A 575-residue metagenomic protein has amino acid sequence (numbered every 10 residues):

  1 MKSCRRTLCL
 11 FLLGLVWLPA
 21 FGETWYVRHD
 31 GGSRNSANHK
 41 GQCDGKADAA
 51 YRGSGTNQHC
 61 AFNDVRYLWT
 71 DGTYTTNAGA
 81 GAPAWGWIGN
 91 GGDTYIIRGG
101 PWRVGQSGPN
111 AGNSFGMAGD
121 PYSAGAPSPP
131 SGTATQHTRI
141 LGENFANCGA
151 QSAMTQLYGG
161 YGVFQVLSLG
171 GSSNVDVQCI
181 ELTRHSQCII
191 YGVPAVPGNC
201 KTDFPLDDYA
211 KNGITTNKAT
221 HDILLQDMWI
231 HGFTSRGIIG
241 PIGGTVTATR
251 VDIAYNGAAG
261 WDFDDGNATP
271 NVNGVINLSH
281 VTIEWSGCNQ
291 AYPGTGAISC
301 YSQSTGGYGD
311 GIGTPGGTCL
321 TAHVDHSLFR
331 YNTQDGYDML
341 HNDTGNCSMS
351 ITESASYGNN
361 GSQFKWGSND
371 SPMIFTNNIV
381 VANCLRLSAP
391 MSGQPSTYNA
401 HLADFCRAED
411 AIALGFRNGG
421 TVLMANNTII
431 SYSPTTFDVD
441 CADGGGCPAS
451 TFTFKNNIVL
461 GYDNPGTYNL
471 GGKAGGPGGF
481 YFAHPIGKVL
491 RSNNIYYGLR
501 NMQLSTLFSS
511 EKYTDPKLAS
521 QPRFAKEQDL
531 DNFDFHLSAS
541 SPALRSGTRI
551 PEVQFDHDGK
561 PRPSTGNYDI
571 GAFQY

Functional and structural regions predicted by a protein language model:
G31, P101, N144, E181 (+15 more regions): A structural signal for beta-strand register positions
G31-G116, D120-S128, D569: Acidic Gly/Asp/Thr-rich repetitive segments characteristic of extracellular carbohydrate-active and adhesion proteins
I97, I140, V175-V177, I223-L225 (+9 more regions): All-beta strand scaffolds that present successive hydrophobic residues in beta-strands
G108, T376-P390, P395-D534: Predominantly extracellular beta-rich ligand-binding scaffolds that present long acidic/polar faces for carbohydrate
N110-S128, T138, Y158-S168, Y191-N217 (+8 more regions): Extracellular beta-strand/beta-solenoid scaffold signature
Q136, L141-A146, Q165-L206, T216-F233 (+3 more regions): Parallel beta-helix/beta-solenoid
S509-Y575: C-terminal accessory segments
